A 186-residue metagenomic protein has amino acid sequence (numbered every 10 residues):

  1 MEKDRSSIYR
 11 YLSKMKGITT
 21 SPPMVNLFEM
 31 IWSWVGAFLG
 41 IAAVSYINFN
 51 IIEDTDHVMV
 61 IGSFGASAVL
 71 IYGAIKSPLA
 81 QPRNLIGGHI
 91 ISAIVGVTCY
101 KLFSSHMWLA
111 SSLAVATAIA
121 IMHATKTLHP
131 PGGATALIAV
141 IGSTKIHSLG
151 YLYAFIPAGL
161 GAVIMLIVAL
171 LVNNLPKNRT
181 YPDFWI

Functional and structural regions predicted by a protein language model:
M1-I94, T98-S112, I121, S148-G159 (+1 more regions): Alpha-helical transmembrane segments and their membrane-interface boundaries that form or gate the permeation pathway
S111-M122, L137-A139: Alpha-helical transmembrane segments of integral membrane proteins
H123-L128: Transmembrane helical hairpin unit
H129-T135: Transmembrane helix boundary and interhelical junction motifs in multipass membrane proteins
I138-L149: Interfacial segments of multi-pass membrane proteins
